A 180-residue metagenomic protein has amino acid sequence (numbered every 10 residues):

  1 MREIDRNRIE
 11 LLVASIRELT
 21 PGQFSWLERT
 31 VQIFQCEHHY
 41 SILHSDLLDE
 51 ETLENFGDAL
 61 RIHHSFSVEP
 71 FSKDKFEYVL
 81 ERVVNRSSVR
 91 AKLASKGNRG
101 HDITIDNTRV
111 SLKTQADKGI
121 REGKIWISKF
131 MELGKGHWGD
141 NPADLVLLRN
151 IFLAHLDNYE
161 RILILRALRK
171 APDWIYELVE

Functional and structural regions predicted by a protein language model:
M1-G100, I105, L112-E180: Nucleic-acid endonuclease domains
